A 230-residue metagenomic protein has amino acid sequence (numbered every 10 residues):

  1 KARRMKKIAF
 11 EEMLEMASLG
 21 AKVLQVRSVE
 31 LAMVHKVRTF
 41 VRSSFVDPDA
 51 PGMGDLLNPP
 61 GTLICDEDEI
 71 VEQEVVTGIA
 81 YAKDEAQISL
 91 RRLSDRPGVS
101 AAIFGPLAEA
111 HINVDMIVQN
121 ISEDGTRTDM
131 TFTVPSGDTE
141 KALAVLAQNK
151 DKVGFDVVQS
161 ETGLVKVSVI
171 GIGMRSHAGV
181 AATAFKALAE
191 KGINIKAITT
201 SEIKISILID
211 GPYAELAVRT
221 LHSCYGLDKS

Functional and structural regions predicted by a protein language model:
K1-T200, K204-S230: C-terminal catalytic "cap/lid" subdomain
